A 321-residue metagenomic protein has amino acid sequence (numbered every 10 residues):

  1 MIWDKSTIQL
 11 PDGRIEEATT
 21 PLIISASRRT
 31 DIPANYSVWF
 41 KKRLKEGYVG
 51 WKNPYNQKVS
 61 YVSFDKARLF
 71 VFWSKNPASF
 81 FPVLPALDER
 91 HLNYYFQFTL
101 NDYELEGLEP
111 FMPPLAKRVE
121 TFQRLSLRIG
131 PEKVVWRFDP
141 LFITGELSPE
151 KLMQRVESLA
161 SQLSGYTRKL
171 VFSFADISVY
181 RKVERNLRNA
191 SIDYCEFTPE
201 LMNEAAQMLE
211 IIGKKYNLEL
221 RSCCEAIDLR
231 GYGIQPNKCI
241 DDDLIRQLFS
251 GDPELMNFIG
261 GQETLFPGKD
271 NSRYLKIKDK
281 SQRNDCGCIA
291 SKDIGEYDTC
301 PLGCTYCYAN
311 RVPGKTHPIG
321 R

Functional and structural regions predicted by a protein language model:
M1-E109, L115-P131, R311-R321: Conserved Radical SAM active-site core
T30, N76, L100-E104, P140-F142 (+2 more regions): Active-site-proximal loop/turn and secondary-structure-junction residues that shape catalytic pockets, frequently
E104-M112, P140-E150, R188-T198: Surface-exposed cleft-lining segments at the edges of enzyme active sites
K117-E184, M208-E225: Conserved C-terminal portion of the radical SAM core fold that forms the substrate/S-adenosylmethionine-binding
E200-N284: A C-terminal junction/extension of Radical SAM enzymes
D228-I240, L302-T305, R311-R321: C-terminal/domain-terminus segments
E254, F258-L265, E296, V312-T316 (+1 more regions): Long, low-complexity, charged/polar intrinsically disordered accessory regions
R283-V312: Local cysteine-cluster metal-coordination motifs and their immediate loop/turn environment, predominantly Fe-S cluster
